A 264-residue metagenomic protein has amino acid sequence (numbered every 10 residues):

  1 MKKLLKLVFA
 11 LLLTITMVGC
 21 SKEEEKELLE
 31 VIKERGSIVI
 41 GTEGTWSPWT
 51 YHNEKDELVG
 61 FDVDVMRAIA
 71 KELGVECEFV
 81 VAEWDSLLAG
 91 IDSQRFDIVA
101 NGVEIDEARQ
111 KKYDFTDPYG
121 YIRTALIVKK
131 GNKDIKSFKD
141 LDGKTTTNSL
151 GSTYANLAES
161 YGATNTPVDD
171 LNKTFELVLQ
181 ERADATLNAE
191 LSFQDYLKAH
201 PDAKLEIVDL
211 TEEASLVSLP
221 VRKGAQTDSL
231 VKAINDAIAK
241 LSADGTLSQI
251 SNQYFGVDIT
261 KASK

Functional and structural regions predicted by a protein language model:
T16-G19: C-terminal motif of bacterial Sec signal peptides marking the signal peptidase cleavage site
S21, V63-E72, S152, L216-V257: Extended ligand-binding regions for polar small-molecule ligands
E24-G102: Extracytoplasmic small-molecule ligand-binding "clamshell" domains of the periplasmic binding protein/Venus flytrap
E25, E78-A89, K133, G151 (+2 more regions): Short helix-initiation/N-cap motifs at beta->coil->alpha
L29-V31, K129-T145: Flexible hinge/capping segments at coil-to-helix
I40-E43, F115-S137, P220-V221: Hydrophobic/proline-rich hinge and linker segments of small-molecule sensing/allosteric domains, predominantly
V103-K111, L157-S160, D184-A214: A ligand-binding cleft/hinge motif common to bilobed small-molecule-binding domains
Y121-V128, Q194-N235, V257-K264: Periplasmic-binding protein-like
